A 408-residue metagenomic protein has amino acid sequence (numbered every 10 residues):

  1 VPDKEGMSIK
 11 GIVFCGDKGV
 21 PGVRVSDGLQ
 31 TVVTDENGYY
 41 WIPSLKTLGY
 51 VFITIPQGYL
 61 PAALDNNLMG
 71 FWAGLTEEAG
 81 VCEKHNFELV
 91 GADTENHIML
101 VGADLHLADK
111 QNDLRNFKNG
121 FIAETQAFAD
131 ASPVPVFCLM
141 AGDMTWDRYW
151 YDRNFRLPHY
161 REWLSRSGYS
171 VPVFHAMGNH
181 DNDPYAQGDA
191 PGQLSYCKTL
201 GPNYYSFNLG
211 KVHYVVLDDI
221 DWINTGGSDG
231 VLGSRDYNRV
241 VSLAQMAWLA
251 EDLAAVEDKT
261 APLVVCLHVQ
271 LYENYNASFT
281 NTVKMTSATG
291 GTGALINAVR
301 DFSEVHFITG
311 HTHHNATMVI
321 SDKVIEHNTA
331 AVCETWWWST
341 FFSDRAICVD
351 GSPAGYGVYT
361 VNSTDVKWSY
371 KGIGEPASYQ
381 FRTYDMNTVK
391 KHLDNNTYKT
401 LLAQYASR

Functional and structural regions predicted by a protein language model:
D3-S8, C15-G16, P61-Y151: N-terminal active-site segment of His-dependent metallophosphoesterases
D17-P21, E257: A short beta-turn/strand-edge loop motif at beta-sheet boundaries
P21, S26-S44: Short, acidic Ser/Thr/Gly-rich low-complexity loop/linker segments typical of extracellular and cell-surface proteins
K46-Y50: Extracellular Ig-like/FN3 beta-sandwich strand-entry sites
I53-I55: Conserved structural position at the C-terminal beta-strand of extracellular beta-sandwich adhesion modules
Q57-E77, V81, W150-E257, A294-H306 (+2 more regions): Extended active-site neighborhood of metal-dependent phosphoesterases/phosphodiesterases
E88-F137, S167-G290, N297, H306 (+3 more regions): Metal-dependent phosphoester/phosphodiester hydrolase catalytic core
D350-R408: A short C-terminal boundary segment appended to hydrolase-like catalytic domains
